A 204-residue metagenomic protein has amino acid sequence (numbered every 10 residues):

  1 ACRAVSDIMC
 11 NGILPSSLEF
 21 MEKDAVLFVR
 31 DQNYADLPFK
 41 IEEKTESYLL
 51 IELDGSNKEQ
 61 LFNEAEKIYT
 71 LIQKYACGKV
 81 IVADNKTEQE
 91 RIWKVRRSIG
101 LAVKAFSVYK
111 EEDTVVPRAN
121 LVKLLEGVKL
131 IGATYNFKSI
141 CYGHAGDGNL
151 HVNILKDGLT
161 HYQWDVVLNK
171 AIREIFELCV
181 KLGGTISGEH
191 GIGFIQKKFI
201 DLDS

Functional and structural regions predicted by a protein language model:
A1-S204: Noncatalytic alpha-helical scaffold of FAD-dependent oxidoreductases
